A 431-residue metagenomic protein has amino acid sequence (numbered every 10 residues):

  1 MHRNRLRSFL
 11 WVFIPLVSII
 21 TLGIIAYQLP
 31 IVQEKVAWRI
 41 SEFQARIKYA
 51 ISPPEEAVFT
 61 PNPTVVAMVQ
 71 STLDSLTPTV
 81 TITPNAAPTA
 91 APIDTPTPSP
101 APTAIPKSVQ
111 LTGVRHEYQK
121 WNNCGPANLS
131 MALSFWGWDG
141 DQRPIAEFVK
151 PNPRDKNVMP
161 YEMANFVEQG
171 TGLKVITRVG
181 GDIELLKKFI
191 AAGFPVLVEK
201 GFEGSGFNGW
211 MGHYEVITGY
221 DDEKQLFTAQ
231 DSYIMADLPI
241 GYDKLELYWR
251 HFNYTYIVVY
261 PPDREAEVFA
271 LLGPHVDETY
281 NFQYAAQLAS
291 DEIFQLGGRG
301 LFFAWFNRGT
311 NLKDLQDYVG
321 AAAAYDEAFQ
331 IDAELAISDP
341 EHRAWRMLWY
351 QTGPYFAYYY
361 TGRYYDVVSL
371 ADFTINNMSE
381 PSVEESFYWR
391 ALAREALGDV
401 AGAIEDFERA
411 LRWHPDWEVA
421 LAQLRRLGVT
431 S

Functional and structural regions predicted by a protein language model:
K35-K107, T430-S431: Ser/Thr-rich, Proline-interspersed low-complexity disordered segments
P98-G180, E184, N253-Y254, Y260-A286 (+6 more regions): Cysteine-nucleophile protease catalytic domains, especially the papain-like/related folds used in DUB/UBL proteases
R178-Q230: Active-site-adjacent substructure of cysteine-protease-like catalytic cores
D222-L315, G320-A321, D326-E327: Noncatalytic regulatory segments and standalone regulatory/sensor domains
S290-G297, Q330-M347, I375-V383: Flexible helix-coil transition and linker loops at the boundaries of alpha-helical arrays
